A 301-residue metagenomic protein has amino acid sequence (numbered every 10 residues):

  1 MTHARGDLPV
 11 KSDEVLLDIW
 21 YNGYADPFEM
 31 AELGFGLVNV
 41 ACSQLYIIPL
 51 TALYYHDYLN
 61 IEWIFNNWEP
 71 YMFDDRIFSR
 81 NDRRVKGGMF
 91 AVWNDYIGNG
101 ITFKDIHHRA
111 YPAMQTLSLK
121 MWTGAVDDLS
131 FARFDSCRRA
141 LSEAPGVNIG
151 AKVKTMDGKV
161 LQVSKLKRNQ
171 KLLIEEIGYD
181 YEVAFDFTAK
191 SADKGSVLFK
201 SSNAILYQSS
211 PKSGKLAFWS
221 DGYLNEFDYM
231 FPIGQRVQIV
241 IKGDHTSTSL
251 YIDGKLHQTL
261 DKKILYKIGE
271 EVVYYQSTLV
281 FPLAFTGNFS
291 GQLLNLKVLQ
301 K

Functional and structural regions predicted by a protein language model:
M1-T2, D253: Short, composition-biased local secondary-structure segments
T2-V15, Y21-Q162: Flexible, acidic glycine-rich loops studded with aromatic residues
V153-K301: Extracellular glycan-associated modules
